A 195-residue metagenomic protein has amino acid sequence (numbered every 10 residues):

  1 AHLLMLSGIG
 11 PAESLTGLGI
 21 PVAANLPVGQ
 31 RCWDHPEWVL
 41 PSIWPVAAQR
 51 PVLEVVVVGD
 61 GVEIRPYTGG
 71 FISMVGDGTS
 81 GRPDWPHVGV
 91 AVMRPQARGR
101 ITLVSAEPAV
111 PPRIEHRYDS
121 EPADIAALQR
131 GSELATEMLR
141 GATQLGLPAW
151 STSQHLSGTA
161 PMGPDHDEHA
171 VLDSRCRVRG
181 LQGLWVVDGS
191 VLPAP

Functional and structural regions predicted by a protein language model:
A1, G180-L181: Core beta-strand elements of the Rossmann-like FAD/NAD(P) dinucleotide-binding domain in flavoenzyme oxidoreductases
A1-A48, D188: Glycine-rich loop(s) and the adjacent beta-strand/alpha-helix scaffold that form part
H2, E13, R31, V110-P112 (+2 more regions): Flexible loop/turn segments at secondary-structure boundaries
A12-P21, A123-P148: Flavin-binding catalytic cores
P36-E133, L156-G158, P164, R179 (+1 more regions): FAD cofactor-binding and catalytic pocket of flavoenzymes
Y67-G69, T143-G180: Active-site Gly/Thr loop motif
